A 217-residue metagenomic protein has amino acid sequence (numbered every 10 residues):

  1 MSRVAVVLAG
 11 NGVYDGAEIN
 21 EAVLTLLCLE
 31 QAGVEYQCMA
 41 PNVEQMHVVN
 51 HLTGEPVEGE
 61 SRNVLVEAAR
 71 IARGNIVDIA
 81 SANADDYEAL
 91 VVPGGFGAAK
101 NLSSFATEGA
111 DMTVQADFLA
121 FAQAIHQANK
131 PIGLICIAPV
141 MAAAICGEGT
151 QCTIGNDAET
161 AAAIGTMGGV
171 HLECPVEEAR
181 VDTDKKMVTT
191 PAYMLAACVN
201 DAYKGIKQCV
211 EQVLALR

Functional and structural regions predicted by a protein language model:
M1-A124, V140-T153, A161-R217: Extended, subdomain-level signal for the structured scaffold at the beginning of enzyme domains
A124-I132: A short helix->loop->beta-strand "cap" motif at the edges of active sites that frequently abuts
I135-A138: Short, thiol/selenol-centered motifs that function as redox-active sites or metal-ligating centers
